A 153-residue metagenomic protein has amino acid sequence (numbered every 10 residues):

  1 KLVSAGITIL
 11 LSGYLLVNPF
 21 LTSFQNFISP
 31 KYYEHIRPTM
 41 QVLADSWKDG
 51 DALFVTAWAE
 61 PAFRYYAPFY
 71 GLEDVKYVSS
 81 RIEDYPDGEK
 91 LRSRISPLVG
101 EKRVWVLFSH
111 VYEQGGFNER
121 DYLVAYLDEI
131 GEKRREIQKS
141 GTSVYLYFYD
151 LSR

Functional and structural regions predicted by a protein language model:
K1-L21: Signature aromatic-anchored transmembrane alpha helix within multi-pass, membrane-resident enzymes that catalyze glycan
L16-Q41: Hydrophobic alpha-helical transmembrane segments in integral membrane proteins
F20-S29, A62, Y70-D87: Acidic/glycine-enriched edge-of-secondary-structure segments
D45-D49, L98-E101: Glycine-rich phosphate-binding loop signature in dinucleotide/nucleotide-binding domains
W47-E73: Short periplasmic/luminal acceptor-recognition loop of GT-C membrane glycosyltransferases, typified by
K76-R153: Aromatic/acidic, Gly/Pro-rich catalytic loop(s) in extracytoplasmic/lumenal soluble domains of multi-pass membrane
